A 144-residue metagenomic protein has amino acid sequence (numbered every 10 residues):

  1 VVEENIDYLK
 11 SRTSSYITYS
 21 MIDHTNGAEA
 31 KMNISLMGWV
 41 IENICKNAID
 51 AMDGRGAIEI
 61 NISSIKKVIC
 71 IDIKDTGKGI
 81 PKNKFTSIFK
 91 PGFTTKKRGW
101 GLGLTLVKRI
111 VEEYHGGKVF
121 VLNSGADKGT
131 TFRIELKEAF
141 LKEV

Functional and structural regions predicted by a protein language model:
Y16-A28, I65-K66: Conserved catalytic submotifs in the C-terminal HATPase_c
E42-N47: Conserved polar catalytic motif of the HATPase_c/GHKL fold
R55-K67: Short beta-strand/loop element within the Bergerat-fold HATPase_c
D75: Acidic ATP/Mg2+-coordinating residue in the GHKL
I80-G92: Short conserved segment of the HATPase_c
G103, V107: Short alpha-helical Gxxx[C/S/T] motif in the catalytic ATP-binding
V111-E112: Detector for a conserved hydrophobic position within an alpha-helical segment of the HATPase_c
H115-N123: Glycine-rich ATP-binding loops of the HATPase_c
